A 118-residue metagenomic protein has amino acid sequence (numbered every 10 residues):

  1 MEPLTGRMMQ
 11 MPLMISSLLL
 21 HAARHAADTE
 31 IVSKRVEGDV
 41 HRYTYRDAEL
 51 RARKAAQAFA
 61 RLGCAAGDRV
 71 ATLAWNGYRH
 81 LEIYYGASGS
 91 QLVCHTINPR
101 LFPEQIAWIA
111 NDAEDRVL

Functional and structural regions predicted by a protein language model:
E2-M9: A detector for short, charged/polar N-terminal pre-domain segments
L4, A26-A27, G38, L92 (+1 more regions): Residue-level signal for pocket-adjacent positions within structured domains
Q10-V32, L50: A short N-terminal helical cap/helix-turn-helix that marks the beginning of AMP-binding/adenylate-forming
P12, L73, L118: Active-site-adjacent beta-strand anchor residues
L18, R61-L62, G89-L118: Structural core segment of the AMP-binding/adenylate-forming
R24-H25, L50, K54-Q57, G89 (+1 more regions): Charged/polar positions on well-ordered alpha helices
I31-G77, L81-Y85, F102-A107, N111: Conserved AMP-binding/adenylate-forming core of the ANL superfamily
